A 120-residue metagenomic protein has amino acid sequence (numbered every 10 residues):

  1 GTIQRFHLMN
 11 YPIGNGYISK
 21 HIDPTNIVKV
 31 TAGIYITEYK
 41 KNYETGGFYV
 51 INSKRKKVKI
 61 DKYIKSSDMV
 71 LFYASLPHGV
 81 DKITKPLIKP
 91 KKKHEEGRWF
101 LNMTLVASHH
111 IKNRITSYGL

Functional and structural regions predicted by a protein language model:
G1-K41, N102: Conserved double-stranded beta-helix
Y39-L120: Catalytic core of Fe(II)/2-oxoglutarate
